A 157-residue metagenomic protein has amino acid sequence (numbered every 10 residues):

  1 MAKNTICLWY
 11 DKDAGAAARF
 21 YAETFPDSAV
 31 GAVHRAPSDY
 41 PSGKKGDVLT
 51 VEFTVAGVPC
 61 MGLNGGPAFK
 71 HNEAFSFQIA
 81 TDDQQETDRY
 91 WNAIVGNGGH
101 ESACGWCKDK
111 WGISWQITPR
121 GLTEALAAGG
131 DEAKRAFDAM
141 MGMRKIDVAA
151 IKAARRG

Functional and structural regions predicted by a protein language model:
K3, D47, H100-S102: Short, small/polar residue-rich loop motifs at catalytic or cofactor-binding pockets
T5-C7, T50, S76-Q78: Short aromatic/hydrophobic contact patches that present stacked aromatics for nucleic-acid/ligand binding
L8-G57: Core segments of cupin and vicinal oxygen chelate
A14, T24, V55-P59, K70-H71 (+3 more regions): Vicinal oxygen chelate
Y40-S42, E73-F75, G129, R156-G157: A charge-rich, low-complexity, intrinsically flexible signal that marks solvent-exposed coils, linkers, repeats
G121-A139: A short, polar/charged loop-to-alpha-helix boundary motif
A133-G157: Acidic/histidine-enriched, glycine/proline-rich intrinsically disordered or flexible terminal extensions
